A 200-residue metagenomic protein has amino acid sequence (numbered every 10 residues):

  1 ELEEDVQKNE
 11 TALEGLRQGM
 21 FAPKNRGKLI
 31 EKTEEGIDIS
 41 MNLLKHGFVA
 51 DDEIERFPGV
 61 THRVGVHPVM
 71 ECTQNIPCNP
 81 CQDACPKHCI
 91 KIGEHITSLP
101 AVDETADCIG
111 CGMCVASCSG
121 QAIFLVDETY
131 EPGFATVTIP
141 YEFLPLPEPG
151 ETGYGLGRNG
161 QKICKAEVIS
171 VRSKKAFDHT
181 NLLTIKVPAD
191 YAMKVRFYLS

Functional and structural regions predicted by a protein language model:
E1, V6-G93: Ferredoxin-type iron-sulfur electron-transfer modules and their immediate structural context
N79-I96, M113-T129: Iron-sulfur cluster-binding cysteine motifs and their immediate structural context in ferredoxin-like electron-transfer
A122, G157-K162: Short, charged beta-turn/beta-strand-edge "cap" motif at the junction between a beta-strand and an adjacent loop
Y130-I139: Short, structured beta-strand/loop micro-motifs enriched in basic residues and often containing a Trp
L146-E148: Short, well-ordered loop/turn sites that connect or cap secondary structure elements
K162-S173: Short beta-strand-centered aromatic/proline hotspots
T180-S200: Glycine- and charge-enriched low-complexity intrinsically disordered segments
